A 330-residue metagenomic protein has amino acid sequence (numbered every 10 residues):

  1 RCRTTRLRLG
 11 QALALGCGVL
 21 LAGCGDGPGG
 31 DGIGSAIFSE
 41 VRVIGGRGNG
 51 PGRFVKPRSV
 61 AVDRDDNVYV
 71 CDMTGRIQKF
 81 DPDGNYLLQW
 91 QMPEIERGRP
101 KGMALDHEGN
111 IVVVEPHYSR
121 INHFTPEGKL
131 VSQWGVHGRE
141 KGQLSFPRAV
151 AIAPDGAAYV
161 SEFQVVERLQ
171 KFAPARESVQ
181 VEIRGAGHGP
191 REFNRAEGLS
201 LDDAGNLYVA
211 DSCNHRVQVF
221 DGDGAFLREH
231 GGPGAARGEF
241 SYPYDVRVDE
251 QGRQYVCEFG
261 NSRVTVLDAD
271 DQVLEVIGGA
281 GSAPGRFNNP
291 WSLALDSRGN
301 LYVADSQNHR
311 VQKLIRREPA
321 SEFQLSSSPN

Functional and structural regions predicted by a protein language model:
R1-L13: Bacterial N-terminal signal peptides that target proteins for export
G10-A22: Bacterial N-terminal signal peptides
C24-N330: Eukaryotic scaffold repeat domains enriched in small/polar residues
